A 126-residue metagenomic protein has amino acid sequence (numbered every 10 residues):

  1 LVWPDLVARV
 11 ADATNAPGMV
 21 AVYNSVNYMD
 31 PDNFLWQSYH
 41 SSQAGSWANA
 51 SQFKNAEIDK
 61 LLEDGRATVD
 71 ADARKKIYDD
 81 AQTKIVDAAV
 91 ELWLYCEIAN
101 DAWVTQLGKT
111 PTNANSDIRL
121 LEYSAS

Functional and structural regions predicted by a protein language model:
L1-A8: Short helix-initiation/N-cap motifs at beta->coil->alpha
R9-S126: Detector for C-terminal structural segments
